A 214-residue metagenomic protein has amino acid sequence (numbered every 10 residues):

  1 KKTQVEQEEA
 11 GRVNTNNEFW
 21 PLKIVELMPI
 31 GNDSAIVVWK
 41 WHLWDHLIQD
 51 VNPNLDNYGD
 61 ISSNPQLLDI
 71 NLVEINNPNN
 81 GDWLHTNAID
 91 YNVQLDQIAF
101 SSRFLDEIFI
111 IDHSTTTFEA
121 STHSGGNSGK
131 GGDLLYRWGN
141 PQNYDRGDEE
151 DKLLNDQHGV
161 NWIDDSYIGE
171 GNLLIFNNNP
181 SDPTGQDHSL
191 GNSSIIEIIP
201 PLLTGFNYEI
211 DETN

Functional and structural regions predicted by a protein language model:
K1-N214: Histidine-/acidic-rich catalytic cores in large beta-rich domains
